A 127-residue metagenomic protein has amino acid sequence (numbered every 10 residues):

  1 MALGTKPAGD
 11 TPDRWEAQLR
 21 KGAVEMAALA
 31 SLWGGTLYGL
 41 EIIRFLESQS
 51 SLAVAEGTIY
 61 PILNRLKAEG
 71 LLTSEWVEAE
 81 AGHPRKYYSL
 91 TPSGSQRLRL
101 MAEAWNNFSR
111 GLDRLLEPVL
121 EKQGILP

Functional and structural regions predicted by a protein language model:
M1-A27, M101: Intrinsically disordered, low-complexity serine/threonine- and proline-rich regulatory segments
L3, Q96-P127: Amphipathic alpha-helical dimerization/coiled-coil segments that flank or bridge DNA-binding/regulatory modules
E16-Y60: N-terminal helix-turn-helix DNA-binding core of bacterial DNA-binding proteins
S51, V77-A79: Short polar/acidic secondary-structure junctions
Y60-K67: Short, hydrophobic-biased segments on the C-terminal half of alpha helices that form "recognition helices"
G70: Glycine-centered, phosphate/nucleic-acid-interacting loop/turn motifs that mediate DNA/RNA or nucleotide
S74: Short beta-strand "wing" residues that participate in macromolecule-binding interfaces
E80-A102: Basic, amphipathic "hinge/linker" alpha-helix immediately C-terminal to the N-terminal HTH DNA-binding motif
